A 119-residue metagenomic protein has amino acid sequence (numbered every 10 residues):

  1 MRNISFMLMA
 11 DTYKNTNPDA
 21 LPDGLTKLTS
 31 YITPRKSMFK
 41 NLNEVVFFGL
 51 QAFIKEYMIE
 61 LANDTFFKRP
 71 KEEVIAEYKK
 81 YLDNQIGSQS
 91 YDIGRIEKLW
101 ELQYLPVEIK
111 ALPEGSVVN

Functional and structural regions predicted by a protein language model:
M1-N119: Ordered alpha/beta subdomains of enzyme catalytic regions
